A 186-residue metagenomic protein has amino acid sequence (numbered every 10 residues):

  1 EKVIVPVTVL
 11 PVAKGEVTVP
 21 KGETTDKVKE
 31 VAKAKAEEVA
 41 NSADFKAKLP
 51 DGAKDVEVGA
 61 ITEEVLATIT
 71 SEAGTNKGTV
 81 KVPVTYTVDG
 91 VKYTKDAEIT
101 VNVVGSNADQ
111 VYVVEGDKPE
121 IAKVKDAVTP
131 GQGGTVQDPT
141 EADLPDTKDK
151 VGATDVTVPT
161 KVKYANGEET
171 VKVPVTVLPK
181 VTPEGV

Functional and structural regions predicted by a protein language model:
E1-V5, Y93-I99, E168-V173: Extracellular and select intracellular beta-sandwich modules with Ser/Thr-enriched, small-residue motifs on
I4-K54, T100-V136, T176-V186: Solvent-exposed, low-complexity, repeat-rich "mucin-like" stalks and linkers
K48-K92, G131-V173: Serine/threonine-rich, repeat-prone extracellular segments and beta-strand-based repeat modules of secreted/surface
A97, K123, K148-D149: Residue-level recognition of conserved structural "scaffold" positions that shape functional pockets and channels
